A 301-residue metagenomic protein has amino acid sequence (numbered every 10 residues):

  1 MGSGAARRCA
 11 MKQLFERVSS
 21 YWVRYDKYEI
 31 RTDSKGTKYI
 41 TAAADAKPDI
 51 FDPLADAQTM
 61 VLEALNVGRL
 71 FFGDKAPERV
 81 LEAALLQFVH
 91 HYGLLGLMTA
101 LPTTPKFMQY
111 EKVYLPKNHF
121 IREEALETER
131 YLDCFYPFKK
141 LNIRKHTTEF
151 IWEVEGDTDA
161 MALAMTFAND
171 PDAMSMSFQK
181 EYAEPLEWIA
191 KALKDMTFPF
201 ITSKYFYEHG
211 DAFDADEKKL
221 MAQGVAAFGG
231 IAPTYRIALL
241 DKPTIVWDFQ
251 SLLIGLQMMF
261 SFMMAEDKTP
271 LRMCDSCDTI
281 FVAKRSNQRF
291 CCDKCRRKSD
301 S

Functional and structural regions predicted by a protein language model:
G2-V282: Short helix-coil boundary/hinge micro-motifs
R285-K298: Cysteine-rich micro-motifs
